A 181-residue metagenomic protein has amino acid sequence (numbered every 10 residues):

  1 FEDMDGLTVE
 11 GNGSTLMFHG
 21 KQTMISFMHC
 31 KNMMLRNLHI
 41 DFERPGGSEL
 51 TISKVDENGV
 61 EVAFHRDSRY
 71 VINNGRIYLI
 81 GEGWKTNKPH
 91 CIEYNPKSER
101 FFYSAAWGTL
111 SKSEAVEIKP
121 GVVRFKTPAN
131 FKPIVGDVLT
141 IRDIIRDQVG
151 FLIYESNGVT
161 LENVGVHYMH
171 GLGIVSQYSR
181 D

Functional and structural regions predicted by a protein language model:
F1-T8, M17-R36, D41-V60, I144-N157 (+1 more regions): Extracellular beta-strand-rich solenoid/capping regions of secreted or surface-exposed proteins that bind or remodel
D3-G6, G13, H29, L38 (+6 more regions): Short linear motifs in intrinsically disordered/low-complexity regions
D5, Y103, A129-K132, L139-T140 (+1 more regions): A short linear-motif detector with a strong N-terminal bias
V9, V55, V60-V62, V71 (+7 more regions): Extended aliphatic helical segments
E10-G20, L38-E49, T86, E93-S98 (+4 more regions): Beta-strand-rich solenoid/repeat architectures in extracellular/passenger domains of polysaccharide-targeting enzymes
I25, D41-S113, P120, R124-K126: Autoprocessing Asn-cyclization modules and mimics
L35, I72-N74, I80, L161 (+1 more regions): Hydrophobic residues on conserved beta-strands that form the core of alpha/beta folds
S68-R69, T127-P133, S179: Short solvent-exposed strand/turn elements
